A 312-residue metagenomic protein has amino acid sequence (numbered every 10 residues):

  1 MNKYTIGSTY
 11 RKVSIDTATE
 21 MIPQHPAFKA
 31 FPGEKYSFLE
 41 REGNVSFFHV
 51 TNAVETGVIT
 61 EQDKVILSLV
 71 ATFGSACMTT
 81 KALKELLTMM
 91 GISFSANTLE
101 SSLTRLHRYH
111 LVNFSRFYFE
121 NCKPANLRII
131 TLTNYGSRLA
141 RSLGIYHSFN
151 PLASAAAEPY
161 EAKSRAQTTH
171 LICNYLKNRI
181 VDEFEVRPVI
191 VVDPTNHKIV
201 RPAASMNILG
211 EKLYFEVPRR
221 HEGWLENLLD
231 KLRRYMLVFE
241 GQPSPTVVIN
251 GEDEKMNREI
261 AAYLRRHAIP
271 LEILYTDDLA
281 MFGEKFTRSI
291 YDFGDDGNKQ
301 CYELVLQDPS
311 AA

Functional and structural regions predicted by a protein language model:
M1-I145: Nuclease-adjacent, charged terminal/linker segments that flank catalytic cores
E55, G241, G251-E252, R258-A312: Non-catalytic C-terminal interaction segments of nucleic acid-processing enzymes
I59-E61, M206-L209, F239-P243: Flexible, charged surface loops at secondary-structure boundaries
V70, L87, G91, L103-H107 (+4 more regions): Hydrophobic, Leu/Ile/Phe/Ala-enriched alpha-helical segments that form helix-helix packing faces
G91, P124, P151-T169: A short, highly charged nucleic-acid-interacting micro-segment common to nuclease and nuclease-linked defense proteins
R141-F149, A203-G210: A short mid-domain helix/strand-loop element embedded in enzyme catalytic domains that forms or borders the active-site
Y160-G210, Y214, H221-W224: Active-site metal-binding core of divalent-cation-utilizing nuclease and nuclease-like domains
R219-I269: Catalytic cores of nucleic-acid endonucleases
